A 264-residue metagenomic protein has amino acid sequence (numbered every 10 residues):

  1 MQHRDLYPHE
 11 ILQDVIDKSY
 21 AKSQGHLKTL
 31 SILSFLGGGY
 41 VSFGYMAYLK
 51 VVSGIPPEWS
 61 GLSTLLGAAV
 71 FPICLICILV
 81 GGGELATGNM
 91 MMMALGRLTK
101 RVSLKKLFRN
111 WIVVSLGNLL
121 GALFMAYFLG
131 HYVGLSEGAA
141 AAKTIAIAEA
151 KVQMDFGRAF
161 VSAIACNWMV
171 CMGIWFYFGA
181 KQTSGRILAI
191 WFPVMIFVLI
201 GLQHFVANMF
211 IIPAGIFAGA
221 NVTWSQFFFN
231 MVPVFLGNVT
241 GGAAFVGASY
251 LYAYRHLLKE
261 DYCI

Functional and structural regions predicted by a protein language model:
M1-I264: Alpha-helical transmembrane segments and their helix-helix packing motifs
